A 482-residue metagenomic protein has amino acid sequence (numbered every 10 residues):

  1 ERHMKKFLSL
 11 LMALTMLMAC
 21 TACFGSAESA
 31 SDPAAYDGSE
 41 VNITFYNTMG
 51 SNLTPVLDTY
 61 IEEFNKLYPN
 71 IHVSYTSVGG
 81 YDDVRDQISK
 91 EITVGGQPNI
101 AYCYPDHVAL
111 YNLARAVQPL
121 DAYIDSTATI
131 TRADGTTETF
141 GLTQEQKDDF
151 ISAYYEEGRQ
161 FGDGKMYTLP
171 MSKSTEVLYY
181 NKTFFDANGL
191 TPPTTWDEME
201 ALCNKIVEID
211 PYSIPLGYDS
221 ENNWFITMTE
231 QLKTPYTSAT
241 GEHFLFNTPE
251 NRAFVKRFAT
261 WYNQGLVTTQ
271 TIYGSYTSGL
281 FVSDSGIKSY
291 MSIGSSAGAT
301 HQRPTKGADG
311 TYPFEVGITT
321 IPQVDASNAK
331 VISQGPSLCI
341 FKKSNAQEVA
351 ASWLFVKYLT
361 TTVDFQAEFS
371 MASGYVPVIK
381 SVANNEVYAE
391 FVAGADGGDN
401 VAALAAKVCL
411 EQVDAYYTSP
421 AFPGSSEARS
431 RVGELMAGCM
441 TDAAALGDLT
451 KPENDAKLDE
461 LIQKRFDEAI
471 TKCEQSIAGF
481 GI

Functional and structural regions predicted by a protein language model:
E1-I43, K66, K451-D455, E460-I482: Short, low-complexity disordered leader/linker segments with a strong preference for bacterial N-terminal type II
E40-N42, M49-V108, T277-S278: Early extracytoplasmic/lumenal segment of secretory-pathway proteins
K66, H72, G164-K165, A187 (+2 more regions): Extracytoplasmic/periplasmic substrate-recognition and gating elements
R85-G96, A114, F184-F185, N204-K205 (+3 more regions): Short helices/loops that flank or line small-molecule/ion binding pockets
D106-T175, E315-P322: Hinge/lid segment of periplasmic solute-binding proteins
D121-D149, T234-A253, K306-T311, Q323-K330 (+1 more regions): Short, solvent-exposed loop/beta-turn-alpha elements that line the ligand-binding surface or hinge of extracytoplasmic
D186, V408-I482: Conserved C-terminal helix/tail region of periplasmic/extracytoplasmic solute-binding proteins
L202-I206, G241-I272, I321: Glycine-centered hinge/linker elements that transmit conformational signals in sensory and ligand-binding systems
